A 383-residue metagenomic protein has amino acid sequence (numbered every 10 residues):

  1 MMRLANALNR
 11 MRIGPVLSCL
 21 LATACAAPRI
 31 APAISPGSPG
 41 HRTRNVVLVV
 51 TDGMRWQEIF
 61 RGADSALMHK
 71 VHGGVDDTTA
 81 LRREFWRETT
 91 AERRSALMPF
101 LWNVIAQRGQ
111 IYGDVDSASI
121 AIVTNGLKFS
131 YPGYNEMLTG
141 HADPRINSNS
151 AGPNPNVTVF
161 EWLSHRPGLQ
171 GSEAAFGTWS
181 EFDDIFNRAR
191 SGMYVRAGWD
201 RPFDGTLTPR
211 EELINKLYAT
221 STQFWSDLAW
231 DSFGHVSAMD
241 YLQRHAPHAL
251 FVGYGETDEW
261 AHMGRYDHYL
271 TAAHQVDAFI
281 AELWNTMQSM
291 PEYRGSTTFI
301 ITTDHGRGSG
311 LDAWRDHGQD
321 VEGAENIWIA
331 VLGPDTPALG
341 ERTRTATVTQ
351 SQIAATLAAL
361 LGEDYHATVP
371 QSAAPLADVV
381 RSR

Functional and structural regions predicted by a protein language model:
R3-L17: Bacterial N-terminal signal peptides that target proteins for export
T23-A24: C-terminal motif of bacterial Sec signal peptides marking the signal peptidase cleavage site
V47-L48, W56, Q275-D316, L357: Metal-dependent active-site segment of extracytoplasmic phospho-/sulfohydrolases and closely related
Q57-L127: Short, structured active-site-proximal loop/turn typified by the sulfatase FGly-forming signature C/S-X-P-X-R
K70, I301-L332: Histidine-centered active-site microenvironments of extracellular/periplasmic hydrolases and transferases
T139-G152, S191-S226: Acidic, His- and aromatic-enriched active-site or binding-groove loops in soluble protein domains that engage sugars
F160, P167, R344-V380: Non-catalytic, well-ordered alpha-helical segments in soluble enzyme domains
R188-A189, V236-E282: Active-site His/acidic residue clusters
